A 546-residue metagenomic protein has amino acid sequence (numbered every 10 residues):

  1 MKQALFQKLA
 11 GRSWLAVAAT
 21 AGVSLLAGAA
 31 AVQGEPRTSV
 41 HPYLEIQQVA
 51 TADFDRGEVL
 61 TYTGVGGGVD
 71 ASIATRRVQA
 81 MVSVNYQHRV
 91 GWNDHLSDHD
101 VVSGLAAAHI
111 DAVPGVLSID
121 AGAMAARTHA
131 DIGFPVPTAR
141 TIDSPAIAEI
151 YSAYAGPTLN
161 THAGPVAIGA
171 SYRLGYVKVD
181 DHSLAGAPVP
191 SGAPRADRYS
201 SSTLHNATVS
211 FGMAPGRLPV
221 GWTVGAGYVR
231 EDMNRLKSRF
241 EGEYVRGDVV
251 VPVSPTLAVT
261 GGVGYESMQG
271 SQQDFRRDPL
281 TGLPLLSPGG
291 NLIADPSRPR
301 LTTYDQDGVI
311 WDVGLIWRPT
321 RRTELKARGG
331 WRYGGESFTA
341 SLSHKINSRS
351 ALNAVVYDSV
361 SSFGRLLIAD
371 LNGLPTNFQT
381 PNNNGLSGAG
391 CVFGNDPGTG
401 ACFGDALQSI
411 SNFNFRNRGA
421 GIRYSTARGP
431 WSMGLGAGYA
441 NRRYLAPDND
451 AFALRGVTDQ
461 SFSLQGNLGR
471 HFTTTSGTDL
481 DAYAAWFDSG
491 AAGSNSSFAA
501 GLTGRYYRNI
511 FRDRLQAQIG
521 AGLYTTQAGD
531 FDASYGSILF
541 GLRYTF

Functional and structural regions predicted by a protein language model:
M1-R37, F546: Gram-negative bacterial Sec-dependent N-terminal signal peptides
A29-F546: Gram-negative and organellar
